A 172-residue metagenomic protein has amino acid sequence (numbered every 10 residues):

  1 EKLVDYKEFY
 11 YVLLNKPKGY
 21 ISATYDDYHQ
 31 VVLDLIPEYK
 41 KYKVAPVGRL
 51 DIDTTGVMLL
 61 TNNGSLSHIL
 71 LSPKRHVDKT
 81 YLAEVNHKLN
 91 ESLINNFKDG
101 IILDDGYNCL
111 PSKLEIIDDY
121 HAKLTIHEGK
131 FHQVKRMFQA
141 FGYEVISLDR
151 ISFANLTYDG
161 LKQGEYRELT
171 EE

Functional and structural regions predicted by a protein language model:
E1-E172: Basic, flexible Lys/Arg- and Gly-enriched helix-loop patches that mediate nucleic-acid binding at interfaces with rRNA
